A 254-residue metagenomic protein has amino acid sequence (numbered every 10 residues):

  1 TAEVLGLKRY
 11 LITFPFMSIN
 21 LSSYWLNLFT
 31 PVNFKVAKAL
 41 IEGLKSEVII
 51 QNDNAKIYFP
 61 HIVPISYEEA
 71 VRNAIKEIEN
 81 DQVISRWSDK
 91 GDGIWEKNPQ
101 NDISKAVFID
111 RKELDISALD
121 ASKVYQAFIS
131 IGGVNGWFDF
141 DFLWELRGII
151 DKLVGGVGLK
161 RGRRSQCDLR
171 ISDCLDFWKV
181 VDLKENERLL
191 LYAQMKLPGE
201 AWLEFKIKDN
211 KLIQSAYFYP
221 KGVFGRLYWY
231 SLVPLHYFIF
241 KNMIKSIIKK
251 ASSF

Functional and structural regions predicted by a protein language model:
A2-E47, I84-R86, D139-D151: Terminal hydrophobic/aromatic helix or amphipathic segment near a protein terminus
S22-N73, P99-I109, L114: Conserved C-terminal active-site "lid" loop/helix of NAD(P)H-dependent oxidoreductases that clamps the redox cofactor
I65-E68, R72, K76, N80-G158 (+1 more regions): Hydrophobic ligand-binding cavity/cleft-lining segments
Y67, R72, G222, R226-F254: A conserved amphipathic terminal alpha-helix motif
K123-F128, V180, Q214, I247: Hydrophobic pocket/interface hotspot
G156-C174: Secreted/surface-exposed cysteine- and glycine-rich disulfide frameworks
K184-L191: Short, hydrophobic/aromatic-rich segments at coil-to-beta transitions
Y192-L235: Beta-strand/loop substructures that line and gate deep hydrophobic ligand-binding cavities in soluble
